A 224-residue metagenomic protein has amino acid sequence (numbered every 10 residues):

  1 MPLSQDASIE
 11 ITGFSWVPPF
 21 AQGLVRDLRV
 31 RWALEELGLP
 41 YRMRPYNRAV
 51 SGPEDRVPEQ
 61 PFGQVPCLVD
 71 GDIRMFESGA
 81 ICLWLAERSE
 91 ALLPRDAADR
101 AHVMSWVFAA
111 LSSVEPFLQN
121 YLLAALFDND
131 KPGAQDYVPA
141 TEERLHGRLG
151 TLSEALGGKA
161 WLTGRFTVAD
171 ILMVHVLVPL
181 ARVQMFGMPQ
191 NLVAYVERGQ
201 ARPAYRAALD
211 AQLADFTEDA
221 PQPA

Functional and structural regions predicted by a protein language model:
M1-P139: GST-like domain detector, emphasizing the conserved glutathione-binding G-site in the N-terminal thioredoxin-like
L3-D6, A110-A201: GST-like fold's C-terminal all-alpha helical module
M43, P94, R165, P189 (+1 more regions): A generic structural-conservation signal
N47, V168, Q212-L213: Short, solvent-exposed turn/loop segments enriched in Gly/Ser/Thr/Pro and often Arg
G52-P53, G199, E218-D219: Short Asp/Glu-rich motifs
A86, V176-L177, L209: Active-site-flanking alpha-helical
D210-A224: Terminal-tail/helix-coil boundary detector
